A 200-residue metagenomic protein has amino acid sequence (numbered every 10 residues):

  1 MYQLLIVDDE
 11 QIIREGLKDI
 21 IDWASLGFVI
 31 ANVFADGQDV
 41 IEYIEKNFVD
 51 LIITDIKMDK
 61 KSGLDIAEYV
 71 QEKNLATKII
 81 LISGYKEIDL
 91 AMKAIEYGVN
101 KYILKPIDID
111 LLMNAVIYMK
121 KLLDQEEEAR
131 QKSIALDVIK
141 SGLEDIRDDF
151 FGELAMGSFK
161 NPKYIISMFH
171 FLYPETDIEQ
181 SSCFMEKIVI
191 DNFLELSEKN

Functional and structural regions predicted by a protein language model:
M1-L143, R147-F150: Alpha-helical/coil-rich non-catalytic "connector" segments in signaling and regulatory proteins
I107-N200: Interdomain helical linkers/hinges and coiled-coil/dimerization scaffolds that transmit conformational signals
